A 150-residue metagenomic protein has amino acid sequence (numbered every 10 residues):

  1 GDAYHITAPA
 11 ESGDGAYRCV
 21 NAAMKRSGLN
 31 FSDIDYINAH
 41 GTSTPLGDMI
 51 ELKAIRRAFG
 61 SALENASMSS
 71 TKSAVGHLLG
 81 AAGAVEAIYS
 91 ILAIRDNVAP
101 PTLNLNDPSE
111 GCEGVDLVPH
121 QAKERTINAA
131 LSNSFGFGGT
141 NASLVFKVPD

Functional and structural regions predicted by a protein language model:
G1-D150: Conserved "HGTGT" condensation-loop signature of ketosynthase/thiolase-family condensing enzymes that catalyze
